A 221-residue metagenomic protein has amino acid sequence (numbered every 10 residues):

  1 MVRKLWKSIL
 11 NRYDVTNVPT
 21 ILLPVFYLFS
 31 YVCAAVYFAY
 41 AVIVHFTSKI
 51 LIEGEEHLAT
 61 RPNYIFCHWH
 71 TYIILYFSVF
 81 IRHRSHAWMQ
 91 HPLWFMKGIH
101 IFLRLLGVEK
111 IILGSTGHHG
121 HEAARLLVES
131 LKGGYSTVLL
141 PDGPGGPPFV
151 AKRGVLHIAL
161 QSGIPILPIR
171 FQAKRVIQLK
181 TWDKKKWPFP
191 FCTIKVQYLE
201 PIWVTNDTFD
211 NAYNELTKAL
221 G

Functional and structural regions predicted by a protein language model:
M1-N11, I99-F102, T116-H118, C192 (+2 more regions): Soluble, non-transmembrane catalytic domains of enzymes that act on hydrophobic metabolites at membranes
V2-E55, L75-V79, I101: A transmembrane-helix-recognition feature enriched in membrane-embedded lipid enzymes and envelope glyco-/phospholipid
S30-E53, A87-E129: Membrane-interfacial amphipathic helices and adjacent loop/beta segments that form the lipid-substrate binding surface
R61-H118, S162, I177-Q178: Catalytic core of membrane glycerolipid acyltransferases/transacylases, capturing the structured, soluble-facing
N63-I65, S85, G134-V138, L167: Residue-level preference for the first positions of well-ordered beta-strands
H91, D142, F171-Q172: Cofactor-binding loop segments of dinucleotide-utilizing enzymes, especially the Rossmann-like FAD- and NAD(P)+-binding
L126-I158, S162: Catalytic-site beta-strand/loop segments enriched in glycine and acidic/polar residues
V150-D207: A cross-family acyltransferase "interaction/gating" segment
